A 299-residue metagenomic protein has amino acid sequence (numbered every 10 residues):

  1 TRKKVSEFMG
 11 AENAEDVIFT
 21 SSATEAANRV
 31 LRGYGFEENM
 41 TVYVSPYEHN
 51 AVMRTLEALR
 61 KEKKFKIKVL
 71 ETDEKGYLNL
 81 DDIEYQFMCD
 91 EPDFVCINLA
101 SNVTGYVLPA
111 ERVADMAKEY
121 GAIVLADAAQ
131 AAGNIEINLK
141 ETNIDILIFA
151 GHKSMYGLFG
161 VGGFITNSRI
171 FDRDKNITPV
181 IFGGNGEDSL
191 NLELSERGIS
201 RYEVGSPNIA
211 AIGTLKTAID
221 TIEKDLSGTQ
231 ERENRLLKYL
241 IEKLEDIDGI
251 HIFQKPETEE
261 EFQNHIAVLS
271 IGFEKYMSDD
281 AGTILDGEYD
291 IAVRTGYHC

Functional and structural regions predicted by a protein language model:
T1-C299: Pyridoxal 5′-phosphate
